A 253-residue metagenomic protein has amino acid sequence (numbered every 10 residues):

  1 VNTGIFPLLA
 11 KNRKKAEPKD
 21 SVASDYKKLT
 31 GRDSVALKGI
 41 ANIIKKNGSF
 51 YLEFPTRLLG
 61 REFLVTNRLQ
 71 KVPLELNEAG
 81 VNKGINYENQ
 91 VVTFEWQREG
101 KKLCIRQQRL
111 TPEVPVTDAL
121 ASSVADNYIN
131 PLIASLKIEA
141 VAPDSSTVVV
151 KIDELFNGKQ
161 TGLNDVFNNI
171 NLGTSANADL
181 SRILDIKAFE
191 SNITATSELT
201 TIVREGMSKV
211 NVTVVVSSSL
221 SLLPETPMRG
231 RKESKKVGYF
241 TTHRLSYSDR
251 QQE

Functional and structural regions predicted by a protein language model:
V1-N12: Bacterial Sec-dependent N-terminal signal peptides
R13-E253: Auxiliary tRNA-acceptor-end handling modules of aminoacyl-tRNA synthetases
